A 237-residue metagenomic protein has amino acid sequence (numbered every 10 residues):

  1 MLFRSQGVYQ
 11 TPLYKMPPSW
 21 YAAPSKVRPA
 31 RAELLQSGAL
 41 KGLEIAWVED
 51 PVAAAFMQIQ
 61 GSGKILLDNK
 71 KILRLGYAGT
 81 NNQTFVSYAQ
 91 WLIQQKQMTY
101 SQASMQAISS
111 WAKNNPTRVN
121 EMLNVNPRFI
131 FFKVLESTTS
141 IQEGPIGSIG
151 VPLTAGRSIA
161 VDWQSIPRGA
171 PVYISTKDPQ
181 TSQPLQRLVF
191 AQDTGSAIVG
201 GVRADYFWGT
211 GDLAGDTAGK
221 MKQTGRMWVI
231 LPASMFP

Functional and structural regions predicted by a protein language model:
M1-E136: Secretory/export targeting leaders with adjacent low-complexity proregions
S140-P237: C-terminal soluble interaction/assembly domains
